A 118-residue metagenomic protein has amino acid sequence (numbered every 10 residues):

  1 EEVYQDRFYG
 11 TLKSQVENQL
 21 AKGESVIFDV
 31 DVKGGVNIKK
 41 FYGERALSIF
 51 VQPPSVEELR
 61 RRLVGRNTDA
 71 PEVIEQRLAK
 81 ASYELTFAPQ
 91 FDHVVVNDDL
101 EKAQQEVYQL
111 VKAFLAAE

Functional and structural regions predicted by a protein language model:
E1-D6, R66-E72: Flexible beta-alpha connector loops of hexameric P-loop NTPases
E1-V26, V32-V36: ATP-dependent small-molecule kinase phosphotransfer cores that center on conserved nucleotide phosphate-binding segments
N18-A21, K40-E44, T86-A88: Conserved catalytic network of the ASCE P-loop NTPase/AAA+ motor domain
V26-D31, F41-G65: Conserved phosphate-donor/acceptor-positioning beta-strand/loop module used by diverse small-molecule
D31-V32, D99: Short glycine-/small-residue-rich Rossmann-like dinucleotide-binding loops
R61-D69, Y83-E118: NTP-dependent small-molecule kinase module
P71-K80: Glycine-rich S-adenosyl-L-methionine
